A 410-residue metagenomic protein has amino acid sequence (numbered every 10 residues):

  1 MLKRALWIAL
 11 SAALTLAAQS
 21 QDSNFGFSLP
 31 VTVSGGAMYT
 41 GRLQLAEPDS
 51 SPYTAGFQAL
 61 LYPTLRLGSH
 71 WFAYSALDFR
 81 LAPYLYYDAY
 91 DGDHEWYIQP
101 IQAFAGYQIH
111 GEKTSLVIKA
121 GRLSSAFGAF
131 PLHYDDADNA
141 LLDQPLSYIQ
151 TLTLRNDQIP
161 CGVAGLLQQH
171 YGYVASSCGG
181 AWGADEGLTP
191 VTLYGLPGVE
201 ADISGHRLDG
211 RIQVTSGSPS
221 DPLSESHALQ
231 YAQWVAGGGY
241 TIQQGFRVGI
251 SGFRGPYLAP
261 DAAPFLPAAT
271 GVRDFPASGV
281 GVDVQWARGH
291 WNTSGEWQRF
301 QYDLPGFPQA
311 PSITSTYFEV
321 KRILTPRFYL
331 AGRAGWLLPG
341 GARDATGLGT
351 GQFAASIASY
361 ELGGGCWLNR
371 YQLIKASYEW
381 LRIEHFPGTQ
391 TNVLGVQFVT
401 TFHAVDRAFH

Functional and structural regions predicted by a protein language model:
M1-L2: N-terminal secretory signal peptides that target proteins for export/translocation
A5-T15: Bacterial N-terminal signal peptides
S20-S51, S251-G255, T401-H403: Short glycine/proline- and aromatic-enriched beta-strand/turn motifs that initiate or cap beta-hairpins
S23-V31, S50-P219, Q230-A232, G239-F246 (+2 more regions): Outer membrane beta-barrel
Y39, R66-L67, W286, Y378: Generic beta-strand structural signal
T40, A82, S216-S220, F300-Y302 (+1 more regions): A short, flexible beta-alpha/helix-coil linker loop
Q44-P48, D91-D93, Y107, G111 (+1 more regions): Outer-membrane beta-barrel pore domains
S51-Y53, L81, A129, V191-L196 (+5 more regions): Solvent-exposed loop/turn segments connecting transmembrane beta-strands in outer-membrane beta-barrel proteins
